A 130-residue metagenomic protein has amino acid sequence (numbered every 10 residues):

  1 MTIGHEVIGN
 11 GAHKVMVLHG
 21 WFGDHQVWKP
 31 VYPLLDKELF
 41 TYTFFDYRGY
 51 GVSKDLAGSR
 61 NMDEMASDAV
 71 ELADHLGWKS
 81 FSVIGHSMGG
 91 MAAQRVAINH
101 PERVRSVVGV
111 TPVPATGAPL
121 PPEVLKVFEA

Functional and structural regions predicted by a protein language model:
M1-T2: N-terminal cap/lid segment of alpha/beta-hydrolase-fold proteins
E6-D55: Conserved HGGG/HGGXW glycine-rich cap/lid loop of the alpha/beta-hydrolase fold
K14, T41, K79-S82, R103-S106: Structural signature of beta-strand start/N-cap positions in the alpha/beta core of ABC transporter nucleotide-binding
K54-A66: Catalytic nucleophile-loop/oxyanion-hole region of alpha/beta-hydrolase and closely related hydrolase-like folds
E64-F81: Conserved acidic catalytic loop of the alpha/beta-hydrolase fold
V83-G85, V110: Short beta-strand immediately N-terminal to the catalytic nucleophile in serine-hydrolase-like folds
G85, G89, A93: Gly/Ala-rich beta-loop-alpha elbow adjacent to hydrolase catalytic centers
Q94, I98-N99, V104-A130: Flexible "cap/lid" loop of the alpha/beta hydrolase fold
